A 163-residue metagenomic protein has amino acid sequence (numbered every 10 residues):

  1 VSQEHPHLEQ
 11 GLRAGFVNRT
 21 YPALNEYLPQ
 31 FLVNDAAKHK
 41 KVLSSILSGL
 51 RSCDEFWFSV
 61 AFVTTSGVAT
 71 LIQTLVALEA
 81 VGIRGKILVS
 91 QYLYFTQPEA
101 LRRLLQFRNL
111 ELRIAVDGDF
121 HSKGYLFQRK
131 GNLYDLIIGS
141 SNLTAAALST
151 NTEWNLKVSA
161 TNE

Functional and structural regions predicted by a protein language model:
V1-E163: PLD/PLD-like phosphodiesterase catalytic module centered on the HKD motif
